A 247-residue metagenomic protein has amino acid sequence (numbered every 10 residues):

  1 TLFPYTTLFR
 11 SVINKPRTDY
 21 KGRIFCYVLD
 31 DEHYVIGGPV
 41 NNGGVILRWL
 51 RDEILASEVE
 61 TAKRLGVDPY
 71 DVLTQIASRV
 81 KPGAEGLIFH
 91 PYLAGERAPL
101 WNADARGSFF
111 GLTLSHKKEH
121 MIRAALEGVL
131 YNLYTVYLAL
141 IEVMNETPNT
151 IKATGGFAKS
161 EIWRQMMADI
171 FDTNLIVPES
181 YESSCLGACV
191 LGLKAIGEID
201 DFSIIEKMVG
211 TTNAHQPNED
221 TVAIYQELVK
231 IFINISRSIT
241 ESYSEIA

Functional and structural regions predicted by a protein language model:
T1-L8: Short, small-residue-biased leader/transition segments that mark boundaries at the very start of proteins
F9-A247: Active-site core segments that coordinate phosphate-bearing ligands/cofactors across diverse enzyme families
